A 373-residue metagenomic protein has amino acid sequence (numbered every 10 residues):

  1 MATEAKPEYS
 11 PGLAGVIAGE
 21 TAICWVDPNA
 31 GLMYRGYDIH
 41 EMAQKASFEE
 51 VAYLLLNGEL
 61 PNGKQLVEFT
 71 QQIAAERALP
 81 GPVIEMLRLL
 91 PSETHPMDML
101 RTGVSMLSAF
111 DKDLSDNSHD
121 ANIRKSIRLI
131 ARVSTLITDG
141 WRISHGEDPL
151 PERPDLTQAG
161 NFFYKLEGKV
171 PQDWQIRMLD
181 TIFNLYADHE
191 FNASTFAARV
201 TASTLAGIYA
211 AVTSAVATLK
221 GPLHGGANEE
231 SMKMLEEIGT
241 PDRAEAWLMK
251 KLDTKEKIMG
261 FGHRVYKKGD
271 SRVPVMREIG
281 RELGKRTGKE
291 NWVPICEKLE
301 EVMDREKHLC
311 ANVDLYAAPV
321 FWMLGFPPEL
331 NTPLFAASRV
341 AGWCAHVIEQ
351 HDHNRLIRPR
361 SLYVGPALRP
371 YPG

Functional and structural regions predicted by a protein language model:
M1-G373: Non-transmembrane, aqueous-exposed alpha-helical and coiled segments at domain scale
